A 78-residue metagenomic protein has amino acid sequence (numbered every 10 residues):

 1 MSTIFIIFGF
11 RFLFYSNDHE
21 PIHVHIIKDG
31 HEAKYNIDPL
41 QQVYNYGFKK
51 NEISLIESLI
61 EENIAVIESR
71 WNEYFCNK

Functional and structural regions predicted by a protein language model:
M1-I22: Short, charged/polar N-terminal "headpieces" of proteins
S2-I6, I27, R70: A generic short-segment signal for beta-strand/edge and adjacent turn/coil regions
T3-F5, G30-E32, I53-L55: Multi-pass alpha-helical transmembrane bundles in non-GPCR membrane proteins that perform intramembrane catalysis
T3-I4, G47, Y74: Residue-level preference for alpha-helix termini and adjacent loops
G9, K49-K50: Short hydrophobic/aromatic segments of transmembrane alpha-helices and their interfaces
F14, H25, E61-A65: Alpha-helical interaction segments
Y15-K49: A short, structured beta-strand/loop element
K50-K78: C-terminal structural segments of small proteins and small subunits
